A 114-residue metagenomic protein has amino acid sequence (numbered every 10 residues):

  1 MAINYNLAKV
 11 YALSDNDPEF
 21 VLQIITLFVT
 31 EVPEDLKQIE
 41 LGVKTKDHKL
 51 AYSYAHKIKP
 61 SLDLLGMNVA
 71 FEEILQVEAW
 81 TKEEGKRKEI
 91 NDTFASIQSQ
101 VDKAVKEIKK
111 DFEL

Functional and structural regions predicted by a protein language model:
M1-S53, K57-L114: Two-component system phosphorelay core
